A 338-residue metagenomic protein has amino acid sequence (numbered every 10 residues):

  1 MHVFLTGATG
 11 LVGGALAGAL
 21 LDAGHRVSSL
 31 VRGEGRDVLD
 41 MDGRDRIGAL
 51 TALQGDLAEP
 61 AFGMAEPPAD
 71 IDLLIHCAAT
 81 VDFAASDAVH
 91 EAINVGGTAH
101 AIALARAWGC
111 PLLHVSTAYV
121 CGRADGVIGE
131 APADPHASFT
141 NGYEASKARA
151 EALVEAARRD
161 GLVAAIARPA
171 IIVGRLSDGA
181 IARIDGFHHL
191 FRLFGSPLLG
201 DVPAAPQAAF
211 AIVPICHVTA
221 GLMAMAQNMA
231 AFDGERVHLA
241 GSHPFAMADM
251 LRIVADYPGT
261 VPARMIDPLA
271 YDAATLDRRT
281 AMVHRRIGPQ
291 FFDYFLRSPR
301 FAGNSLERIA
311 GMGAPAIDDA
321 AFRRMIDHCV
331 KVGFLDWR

Functional and structural regions predicted by a protein language model:
V3-H25: N-terminal Rossmann NAD(P)H-binding glycine-rich loop of SDR-like oxidoreductase domains
Q54-G96, L104-R106: NAD(P)H-binding glycine-rich loop region in Rossmannoid oxidoreductase-like domains and their noncatalytic homologs
L73-H76, G96-G142, A165: Conserved Rossmann-fold NAD(P)-dependent oxidoreductase catalytic core, especially the SDR/UDP-sugar
S86, D178, H189-H217, G221-M225: A conserved pocket-lining segment of Rossmann-fold NAD(P)-dependent short-chain dehydrogenase/reductase
S138-A167: Active-site Tyr-X1-5-Lys
D201-V202, L269-G313: A hydrophobic C-terminal alpha-helical subdomain
G221-P289, R324-W337: Mid/C-terminal beta-alpha module of Rossmann-like enzyme folds, strongest in SDR-family dehydrogenases/epimerases
F301-R338: Amphipathic terminal alpha-helices
